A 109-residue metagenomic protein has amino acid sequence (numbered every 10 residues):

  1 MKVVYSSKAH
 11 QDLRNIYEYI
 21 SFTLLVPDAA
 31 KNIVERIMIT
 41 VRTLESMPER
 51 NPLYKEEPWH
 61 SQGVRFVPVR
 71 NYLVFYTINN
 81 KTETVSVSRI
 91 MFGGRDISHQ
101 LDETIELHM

Functional and structural regions predicted by a protein language model:
K2-H60, E106-M109: Basic, Lys/Arg-enriched alpha-helical interface segments
L24, V69-L73, T77-M109: Enriched for short, Lys/Arg-rich terminal
M47-K81: Basic/aromatic recognition patch in beta-strand/loop cores that engages polyanionic ligands
